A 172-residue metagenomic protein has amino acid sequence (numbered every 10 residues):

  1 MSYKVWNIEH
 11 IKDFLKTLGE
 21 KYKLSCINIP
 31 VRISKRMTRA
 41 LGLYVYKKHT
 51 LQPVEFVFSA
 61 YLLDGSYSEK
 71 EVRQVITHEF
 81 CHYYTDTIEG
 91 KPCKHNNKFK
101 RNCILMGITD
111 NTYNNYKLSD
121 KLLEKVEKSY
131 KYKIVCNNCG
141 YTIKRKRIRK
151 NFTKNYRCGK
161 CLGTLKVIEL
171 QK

Functional and structural regions predicted by a protein language model:
S2-K70, T87-K172: Metalloprotease/metallohydrolase-associated module, dominated by Zn2+-dependent proteases
Q74-D86: Active-site recognition of the HExxH zinc-binding catalytic motif
